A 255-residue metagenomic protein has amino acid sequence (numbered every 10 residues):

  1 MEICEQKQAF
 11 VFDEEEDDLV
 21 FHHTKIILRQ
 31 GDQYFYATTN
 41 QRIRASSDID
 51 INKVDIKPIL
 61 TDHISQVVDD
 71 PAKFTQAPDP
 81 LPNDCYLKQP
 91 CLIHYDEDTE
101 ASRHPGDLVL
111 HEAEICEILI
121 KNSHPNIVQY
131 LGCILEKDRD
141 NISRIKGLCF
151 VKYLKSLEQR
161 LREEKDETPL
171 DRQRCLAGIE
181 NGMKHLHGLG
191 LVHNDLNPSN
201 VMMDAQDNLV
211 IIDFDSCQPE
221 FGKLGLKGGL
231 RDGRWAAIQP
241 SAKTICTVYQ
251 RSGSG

Functional and structural regions predicted by a protein language model:
E16-Y34: Short, hydrophobic/proline-enriched secondary-structure or compact coil segments at domain edges
D32, A37-I118: ATP-binding glycine-rich loop module of kinase domains
Y95, P105-G106, I120, V128-D171: Conserved structural core of kinase catalytic domains
C175-L176: Activation segment signature within eukaryotic-like protein kinase domains
I179-L186: Conserved hydrophobic alpha-helix
H187-D204: Catalytic-loop of the protein kinase fold
D204-G255: C-lobe/activation-segment region of protein kinase-like
